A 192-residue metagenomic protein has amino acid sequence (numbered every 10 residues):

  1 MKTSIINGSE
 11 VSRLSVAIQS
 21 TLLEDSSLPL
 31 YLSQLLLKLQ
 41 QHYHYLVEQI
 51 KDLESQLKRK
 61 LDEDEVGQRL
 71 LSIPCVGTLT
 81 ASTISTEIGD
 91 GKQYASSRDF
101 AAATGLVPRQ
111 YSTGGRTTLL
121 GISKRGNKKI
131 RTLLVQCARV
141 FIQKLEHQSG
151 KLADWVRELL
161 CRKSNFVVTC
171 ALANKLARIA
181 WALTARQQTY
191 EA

Functional and structural regions predicted by a protein language model:
M1-G67: Glycine-rich, often acidic, oxyanion-interacting loops/wings at catalytic, nucleic-acid, or phospho-protein interfaces
M1-K2, E10-R13, L57, T113-R116 (+3 more regions): Short coil/turn segments at secondary-structure boundaries
S20, L120-I122, I179: Short, solvent-exposed polar/charged micro-motifs at secondary-structure junctions
L46, L134, L176: A residue-level signal for conserved active-site and pocket-lining positions in enzyme catalytic cores
I50-K51, G89-Q93, V140-S149, A177-A192: Short helix-capping/linker segments at secondary-structure and domain boundaries
R69-S72, T78-C161, N165: Phosphate-backbone recognition surface of nucleic-acid-processing proteins
G115, A153-A192: Low-complexity, acidic/Ser/Thr- and charged residue-rich accessory regions of DNA metabolism proteins
